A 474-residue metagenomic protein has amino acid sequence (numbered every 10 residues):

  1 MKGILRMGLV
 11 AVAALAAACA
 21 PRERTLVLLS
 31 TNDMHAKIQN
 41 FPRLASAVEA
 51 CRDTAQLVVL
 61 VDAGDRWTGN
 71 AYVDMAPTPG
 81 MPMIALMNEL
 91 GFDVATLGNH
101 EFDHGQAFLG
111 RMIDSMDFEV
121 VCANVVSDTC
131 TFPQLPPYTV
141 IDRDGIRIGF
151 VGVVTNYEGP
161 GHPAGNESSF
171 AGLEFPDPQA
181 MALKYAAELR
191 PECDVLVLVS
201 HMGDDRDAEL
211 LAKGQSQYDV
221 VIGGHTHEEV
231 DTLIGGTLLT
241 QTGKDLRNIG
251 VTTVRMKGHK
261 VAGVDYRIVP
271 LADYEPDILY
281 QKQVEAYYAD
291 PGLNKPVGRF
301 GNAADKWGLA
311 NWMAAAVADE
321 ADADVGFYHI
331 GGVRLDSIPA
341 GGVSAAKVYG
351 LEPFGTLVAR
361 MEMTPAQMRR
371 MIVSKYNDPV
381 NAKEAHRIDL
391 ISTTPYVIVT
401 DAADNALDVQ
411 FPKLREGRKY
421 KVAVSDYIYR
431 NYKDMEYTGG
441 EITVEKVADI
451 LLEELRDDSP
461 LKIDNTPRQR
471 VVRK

Functional and structural regions predicted by a protein language model:
K2-V10: Sec-dependent signal peptide recognition, specifically the positively charged N-region followed immediately by
V10-V12, M202: N-terminal leader/targeting segments
L15-A18: C-terminal motif of bacterial Sec signal peptides marking the signal peptidase cleavage site
A20-E275, D305-A316, G326, E362 (+2 more regions): Acidic, metal/ion-coordinating pockets
R24, T31, K37, S169-A171 (+3 more regions): Catalytic centers of hydrolytic enzymes
